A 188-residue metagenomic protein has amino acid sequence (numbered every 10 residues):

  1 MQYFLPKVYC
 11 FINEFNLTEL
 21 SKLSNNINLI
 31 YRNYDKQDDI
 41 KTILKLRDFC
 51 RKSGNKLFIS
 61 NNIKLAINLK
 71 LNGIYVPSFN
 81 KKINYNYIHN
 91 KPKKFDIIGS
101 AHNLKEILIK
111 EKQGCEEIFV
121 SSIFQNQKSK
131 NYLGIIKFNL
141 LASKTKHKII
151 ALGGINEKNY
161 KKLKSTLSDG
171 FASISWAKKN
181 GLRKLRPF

Functional and structural regions predicted by a protein language model:
Q2-L17, N33-D35, D96-S100, I155: Active-site mouth loops of central-metabolism enzymes
K7-Y9, N26-I30, K56-F58, N72-Y75 (+4 more regions): Structural preference for beta-strand elements that scaffold enzyme active sites
I12-E14, K56-L65, S78-F79, I98-I107 (+2 more regions): Glycine-rich beta-to-alpha transition loops that act as phosphate-gripper elements at the mouths of alpha/beta enzyme
L17-I27, I107-V120: Alpha/beta enzyme core
L17-T18, S24-N90: N-terminal active-site wall of soluble small-molecule enzyme domains
L29, A66, K110, I118 (+2 more regions): Conserved, mostly hydrophobic/aromatic
T42-K56, K81, N86-N103, N131-G154: Alpha-helix-loop-beta-strand connector modules within alpha/beta enzyme cores
I74-Y85, F119-L133, I155-F188: Glycine-rich phosphate-binding active-site loops on the catalytic face of alpha/beta enzymes
